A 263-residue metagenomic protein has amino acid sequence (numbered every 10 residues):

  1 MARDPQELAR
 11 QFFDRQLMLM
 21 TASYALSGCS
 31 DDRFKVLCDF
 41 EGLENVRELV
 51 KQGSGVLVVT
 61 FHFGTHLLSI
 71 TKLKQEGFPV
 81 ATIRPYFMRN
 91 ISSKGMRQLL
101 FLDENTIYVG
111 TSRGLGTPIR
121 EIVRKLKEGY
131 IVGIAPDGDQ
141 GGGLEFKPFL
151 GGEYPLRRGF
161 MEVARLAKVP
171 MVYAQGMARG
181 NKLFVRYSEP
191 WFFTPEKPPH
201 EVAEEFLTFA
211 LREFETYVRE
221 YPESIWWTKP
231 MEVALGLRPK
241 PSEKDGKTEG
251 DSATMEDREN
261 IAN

Functional and structural regions predicted by a protein language model:
M1-T60, E256-I261: Membrane-anchoring hydrophobic helices of lipid-metabolizing enzymes
Q6-E7, R84, G110, Q175 (+1 more regions): Short loop/turn and capping residues at structural boundaries
R10, K51-Q52, Q75, P79 (+1 more regions): Non-catalytic C-terminal accessory region of glycerolipid acyltransferases and related lyso-lipid remodeling enzymes
Q11, Q52-R113, G143: Catalytic core of membrane glycerolipid acyltransferases/transacylases, capturing the structured, soluble-facing
V36-D39, F63, S112-G116, E153-Y154 (+1 more regions): A conditional alpha-helix N-cap/helix-loop micro-motif detector
E44, L67, I91-K94, I119-R120 (+2 more regions): Residue-level marker for well-ordered alpha-helical positions
